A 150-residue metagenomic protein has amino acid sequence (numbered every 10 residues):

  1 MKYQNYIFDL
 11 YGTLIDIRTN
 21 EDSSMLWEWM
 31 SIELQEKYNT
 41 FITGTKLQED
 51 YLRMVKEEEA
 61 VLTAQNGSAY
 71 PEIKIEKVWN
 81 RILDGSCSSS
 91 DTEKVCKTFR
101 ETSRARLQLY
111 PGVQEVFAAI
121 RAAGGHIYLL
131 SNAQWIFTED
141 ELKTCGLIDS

Functional and structural regions predicted by a protein language model:
M1-D50: Active-site neighborhood of HAD-like aspartate-dependent phosphohydrolases
S23-L34, Q48-K56, I75-W79, C96-S103 (+1 more regions): Hydrophobic alpha-helical core bundles mediating ligand binding, dimerization, or RNAP-core interactions
I42-T98: A metal-dependent, Asp-based hydrolase signature
T92-L109, V113-C145: Substrate-recognition element of Asp-dependent hydrolases with the DxDx(T/V) motif
I148-S150: Conserved H-loop
